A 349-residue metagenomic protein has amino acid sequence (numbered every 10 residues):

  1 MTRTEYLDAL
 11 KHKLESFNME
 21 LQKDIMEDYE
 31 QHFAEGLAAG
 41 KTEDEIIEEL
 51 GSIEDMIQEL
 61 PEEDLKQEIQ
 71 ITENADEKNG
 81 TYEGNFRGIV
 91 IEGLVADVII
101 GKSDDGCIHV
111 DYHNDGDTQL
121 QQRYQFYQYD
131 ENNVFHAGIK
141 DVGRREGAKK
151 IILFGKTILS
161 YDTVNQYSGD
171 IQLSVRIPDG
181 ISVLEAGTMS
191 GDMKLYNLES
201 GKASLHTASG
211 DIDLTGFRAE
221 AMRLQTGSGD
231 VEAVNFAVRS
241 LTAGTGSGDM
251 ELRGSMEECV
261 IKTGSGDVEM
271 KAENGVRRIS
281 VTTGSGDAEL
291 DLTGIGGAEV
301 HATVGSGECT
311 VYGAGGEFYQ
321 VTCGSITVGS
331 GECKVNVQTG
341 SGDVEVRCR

Functional and structural regions predicted by a protein language model:
M1-D8, H12: Short, charge-enriched, intrinsically disordered boundary segments that mark the beginning of a structured element
M26-A38: Amphipathic alpha-helical segments that form the core helices of the histone-fold
L37-E73: Short, charged early-sequence alpha-helical segments and their helix-coil boundaries
E68-G138, V164-E185, D192-H206, D213 (+3 more regions): Short linear S-[DN]-x-LW-Φ motif typified by the pepsin-like aspartic protease active-site region
I71-T72, K140-Q166, F318: Glycine- and small hydrophobic-rich membrane-insertion segments that are intrinsically disordered in solution
Q121, F126-Y127, G138-V142, V164-N165 (+4 more regions): Short, surface-exposed interaction patches in beta-rich subdomains that mediate adhesion/assembly near membranes
